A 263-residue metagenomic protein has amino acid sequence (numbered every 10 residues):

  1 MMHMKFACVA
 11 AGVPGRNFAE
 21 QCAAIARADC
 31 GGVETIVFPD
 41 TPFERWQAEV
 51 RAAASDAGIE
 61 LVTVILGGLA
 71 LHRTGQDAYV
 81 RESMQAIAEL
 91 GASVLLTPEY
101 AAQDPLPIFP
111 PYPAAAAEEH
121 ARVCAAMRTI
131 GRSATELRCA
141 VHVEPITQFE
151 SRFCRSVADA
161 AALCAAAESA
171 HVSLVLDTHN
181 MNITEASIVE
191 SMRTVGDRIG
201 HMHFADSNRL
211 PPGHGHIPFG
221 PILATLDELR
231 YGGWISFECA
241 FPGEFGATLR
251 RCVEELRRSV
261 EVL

Functional and structural regions predicted by a protein language model:
M1-D29, S55-A57, S83, G91-S93 (+3 more regions): Histidine-acidic metal/acid-base catalytic patches
M1-V9, V62-G68, A102-P110: N-terminal small/glycine-rich loop or linker at the start of catalytic domains across soluble metabolic enzymes
G12-P14, V37-P39, G67-A70, A101-Q103 (+4 more regions): Active-site-proximal loop/turn and secondary-structure-junction residues that shape catalytic pockets, frequently
A19, D56, H72-S173, I183: Active-site acidic/histidine proton-transfer and metal-coordination neighborhood in alpha/beta enzyme cores
A24, A28-E44, T63-A70: N-terminal substrate-binding region of glycoside hydrolase catalytic domains
E34, T63, L96, H142 (+2 more regions): Conserved beta-strand positions in the central sheet of alpha/beta enzyme cores
E34-S55, A102-D104: Glycine-rich, proline-tolerant flexible connector loops at the mouths of alpha/beta enzymes
E44-V50, R73-D77, G246-T248: Metal-dependent catalytic neighborhoods of phosphoester/phosphodiester hydrolases
